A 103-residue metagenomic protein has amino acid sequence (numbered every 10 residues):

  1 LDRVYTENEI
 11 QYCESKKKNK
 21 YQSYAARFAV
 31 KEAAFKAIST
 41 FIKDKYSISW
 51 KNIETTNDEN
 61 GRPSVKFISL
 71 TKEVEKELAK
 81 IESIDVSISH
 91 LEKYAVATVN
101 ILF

Functional and structural regions predicted by a protein language model:
L1-F103: Core catalytic alpha/beta fold that binds nucleotide/phospho-ligands
